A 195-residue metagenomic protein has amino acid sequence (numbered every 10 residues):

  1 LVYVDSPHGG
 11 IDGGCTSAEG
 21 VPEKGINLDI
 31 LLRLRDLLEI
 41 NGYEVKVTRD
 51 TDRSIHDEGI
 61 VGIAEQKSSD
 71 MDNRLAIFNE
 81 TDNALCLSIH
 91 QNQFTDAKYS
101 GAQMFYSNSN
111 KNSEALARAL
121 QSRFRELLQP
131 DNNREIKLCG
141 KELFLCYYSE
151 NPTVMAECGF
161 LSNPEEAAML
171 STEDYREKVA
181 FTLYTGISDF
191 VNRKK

Functional and structural regions predicted by a protein language model:
L1-A115: Catalytic-core regions of hydrolytic enzymes
G10, S54, E126, L161-S162: Active-site/binding-pocket entry motifs
I11-A18, E65, L128-E135, P152 (+1 more regions): Peptidoglycan cell-wall recognition and remodeling modules
I30-L34, L120, L183: Hydrophobic residues within alpha-helices that form the first helical element adjacent to the glycine-rich loop
A76, S88, T95, N133-K195: Active-site-adjacent mobile loop/cap segments within catalytic or ligand-binding domains
N112-L138: Active-site-adjacent substrate-binding region of metalloamidase/peptidase-like peptide-processing proteins
